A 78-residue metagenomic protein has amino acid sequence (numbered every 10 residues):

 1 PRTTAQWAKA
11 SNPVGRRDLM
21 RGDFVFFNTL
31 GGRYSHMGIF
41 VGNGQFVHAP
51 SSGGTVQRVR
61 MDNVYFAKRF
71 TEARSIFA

Functional and structural regions predicted by a protein language model:
P1-R21: Catalytic cysteine-centered active-site loop
A8-S11, F27, D62: Generic anion/oxyanion-binding catalytic loop in active/binding sites
R16, Y34-S35, V41-A78: Aromatic- and glycine-rich peptidoglycan recognition patches
R21-G22, H36-M37: Short, surface-exposed beta-edge/turn micro-motifs
G22-D23, G44: Structural motif
